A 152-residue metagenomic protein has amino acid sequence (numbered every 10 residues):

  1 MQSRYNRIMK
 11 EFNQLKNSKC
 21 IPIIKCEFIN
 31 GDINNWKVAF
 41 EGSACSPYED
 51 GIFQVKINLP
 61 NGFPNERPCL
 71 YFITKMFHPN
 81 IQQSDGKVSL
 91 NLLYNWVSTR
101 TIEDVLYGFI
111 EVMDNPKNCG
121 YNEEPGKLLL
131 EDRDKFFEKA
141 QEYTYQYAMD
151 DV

Functional and structural regions predicted by a protein language model:
M1-S18, A39, I52, R67-V152: Domain-scale recognition of soluble eukaryotic interaction modules
C20-I24, V38-G42: Short structured motifs
K25-I29, P79-I81: Short, exposed beta-strand/loop patches in secreted or surface proteins that constitute
E27-N30, A44-P47, W96-T101, L128: Conserved, non-catalytic sequence blocks in retroelement Pol enzymes and Pol-derived host proteins
G31, Y48-D50, Q83: Short coil/turn motifs at beta-sheet boundaries
D32-K37: Short, hydrophobic/aromatic-rich segments at coil-to-beta transitions
N58-P64: Proline-anchored loop/turn motifs at beta-strand termini and strand-loop-strand connectors
